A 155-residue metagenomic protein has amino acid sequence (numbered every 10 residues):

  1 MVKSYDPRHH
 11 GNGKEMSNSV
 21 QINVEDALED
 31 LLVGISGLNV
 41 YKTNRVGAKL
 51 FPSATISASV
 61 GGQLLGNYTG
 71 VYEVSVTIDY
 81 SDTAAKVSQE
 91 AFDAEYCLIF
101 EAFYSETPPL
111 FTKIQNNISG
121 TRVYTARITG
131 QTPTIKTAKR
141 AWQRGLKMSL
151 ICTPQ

Functional and structural regions predicted by a protein language model:
V2-Y41, S59-Q155: Charged, amphipathic alpha-helical segments and their flanking helix caps
V40-K49: Short acidic low-complexity segments
K49-F51, L65-G66: Short acidic/glycine-rich loop or secondary-structure boundary segments that cap or lie
L50-V60: A short, hydrophobic beta-strand-centered structural micro-motif
